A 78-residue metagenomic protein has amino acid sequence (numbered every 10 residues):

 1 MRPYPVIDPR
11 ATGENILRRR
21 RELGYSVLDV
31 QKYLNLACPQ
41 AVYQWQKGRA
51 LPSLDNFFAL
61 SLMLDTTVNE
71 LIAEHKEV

Functional and structural regions predicted by a protein language model:
M1-E22: A short, Lys/Arg-rich alpha-helix, primarily the initiator
E14, G24-Y25, A37, P52-D55: Residue-level signal for the short linker/turn that defines the boundary of a DNA-recognition helix
L17, L28, F58: Residues within the helices of the helix-turn-helix
R20, Q31, S61: The alpha-helix within a helix-turn-helix
R21, N35, K47, K76: Residue-level detection of the helix-turn-helix DNA-binding "recognition helix"
G24-Q44: Short alpha-helical DNA-recognition segment
W45-Q46, N56, I72-H75: DNA major-groove recognition helix of helix-turn-helix
D55-E70: DNA major-groove recognition helix of helix-turn-helix/homeodomain DNA-binding modules
